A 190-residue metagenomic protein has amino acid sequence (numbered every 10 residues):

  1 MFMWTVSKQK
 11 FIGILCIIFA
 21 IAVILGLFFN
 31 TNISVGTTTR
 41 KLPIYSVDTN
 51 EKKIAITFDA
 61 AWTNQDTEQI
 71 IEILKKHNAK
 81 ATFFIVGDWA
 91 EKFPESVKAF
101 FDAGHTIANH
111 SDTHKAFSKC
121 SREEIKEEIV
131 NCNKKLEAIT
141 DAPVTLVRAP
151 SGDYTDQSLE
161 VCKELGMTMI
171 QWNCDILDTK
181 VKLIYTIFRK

Functional and structural regions predicted by a protein language model:
M1-K10: N-terminal Lys/Arg-rich, disordered targeting/topogenic segments
G13-F29: Hydrophobic membrane-insertion alpha-helices, especially the h-region of bacterial N-terminal signal peptides
I14-L15, L42-I44, R189: Short, charged beta->alpha transition segments
I33-A116, N133-K135, V144: Active-site beta->alpha N-cap acidic-glycine motif
A61-Q65, I85-F93, K115-E123, R148-Y154 (+1 more regions): Acidic-and-aromatic substrate-binding clefts and catalytic sites of carbohydrate-active enzymes
I73-T82, T106, R122-D153, E160 (+2 more regions): CE4/NodB-like, metal-dependent polysaccharide N-deacetylase domain that modifies extracellular/periplasmic N-acetylated
N109, A149, W172: Short glycine/serine/threonine-enriched helix-capping/active-site loop that flanks the nucleotide-sugar donor pocket
D153, L159-K190: His/Asp/Glu-enriched short active-site or ligand-binding loop at hydrolase and phosphoryl-transfer sites
